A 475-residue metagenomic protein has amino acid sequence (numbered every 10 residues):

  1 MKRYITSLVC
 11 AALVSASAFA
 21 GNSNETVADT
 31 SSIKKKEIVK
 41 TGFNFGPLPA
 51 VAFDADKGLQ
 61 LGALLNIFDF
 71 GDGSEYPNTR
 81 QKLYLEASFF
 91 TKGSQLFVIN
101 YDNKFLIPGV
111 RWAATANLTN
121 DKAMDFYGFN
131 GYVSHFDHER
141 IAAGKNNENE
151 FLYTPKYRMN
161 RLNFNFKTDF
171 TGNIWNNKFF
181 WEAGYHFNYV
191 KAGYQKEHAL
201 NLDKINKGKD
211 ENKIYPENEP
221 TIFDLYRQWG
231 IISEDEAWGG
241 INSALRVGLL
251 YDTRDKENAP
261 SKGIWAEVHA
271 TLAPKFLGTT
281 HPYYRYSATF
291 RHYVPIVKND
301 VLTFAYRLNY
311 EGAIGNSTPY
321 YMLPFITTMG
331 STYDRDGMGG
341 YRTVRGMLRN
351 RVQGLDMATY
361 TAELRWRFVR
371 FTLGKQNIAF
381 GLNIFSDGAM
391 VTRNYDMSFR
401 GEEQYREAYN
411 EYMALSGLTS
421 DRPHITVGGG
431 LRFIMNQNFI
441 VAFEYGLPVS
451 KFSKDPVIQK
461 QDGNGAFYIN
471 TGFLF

Functional and structural regions predicted by a protein language model:
G21-I107, A113, A192-G193, L202 (+2 more regions): Outer-membrane beta-barrel initiation region
V27-D29, I33, T115-N117, M124-N299: Transmembrane beta-strand segments of outer-membrane beta-barrel domains in Gram-negative and organellar OMPs
S31-F43, G71-R80, L106-W112, N173-W181 (+8 more regions): Short loop/turn motifs that connect adjacent beta-strands in outer-membrane beta-barrel proteins
F43-F45, K57-L61, T79-Q81, G93-F97 (+9 more regions): Residues that define the transmembrane beta-barrel architecture of outer-membrane proteins
V51, A63-L65, L83-F89, A114-K122 (+13 more regions): Transmembrane beta-barrel strands of outer-membrane/channel proteins
S74, A87-F164, L308-M338, K454-I458: Outer-membrane beta-barrel translocator/channel fold
D235, L245-G248, K256-G374, T392-N394 (+3 more regions): C-terminal outer-membrane beta-barrel translocator/porin domains of Gram-negative envelope proteins and their
F433, Q461-F475: Outer-membrane beta-barrel "beta-signal"
